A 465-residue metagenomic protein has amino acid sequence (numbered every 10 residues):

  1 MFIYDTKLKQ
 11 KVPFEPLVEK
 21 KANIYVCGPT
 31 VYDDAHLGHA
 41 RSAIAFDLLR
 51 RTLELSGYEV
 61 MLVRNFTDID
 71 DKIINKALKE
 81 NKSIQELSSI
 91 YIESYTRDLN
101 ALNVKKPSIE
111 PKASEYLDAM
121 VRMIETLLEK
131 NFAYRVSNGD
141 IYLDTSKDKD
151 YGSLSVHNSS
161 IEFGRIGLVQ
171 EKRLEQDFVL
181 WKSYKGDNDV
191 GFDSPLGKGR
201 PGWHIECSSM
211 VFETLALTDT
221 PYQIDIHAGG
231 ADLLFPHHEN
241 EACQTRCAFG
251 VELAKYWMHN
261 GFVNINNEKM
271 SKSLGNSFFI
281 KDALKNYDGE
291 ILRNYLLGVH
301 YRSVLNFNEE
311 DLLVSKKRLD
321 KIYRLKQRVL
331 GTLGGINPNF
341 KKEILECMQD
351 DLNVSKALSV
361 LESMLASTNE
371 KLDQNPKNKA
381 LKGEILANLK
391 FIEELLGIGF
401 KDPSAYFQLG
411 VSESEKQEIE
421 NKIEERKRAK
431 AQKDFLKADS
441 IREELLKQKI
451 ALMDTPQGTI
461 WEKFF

Functional and structural regions predicted by a protein language model:
M1-Y32, D47, D118-T332: Alpha-helical recognition segments enriched in aromatics with Gly/Pro capping that present substrate-recognition
L8-P13, L17-N103, D454-W461: N-terminal, positively charged nucleic-acid-binding surface of large information/translation enzymes
Y58, F132, I450: Short phosphate-binding/catalytic loops that engage adenosine nucleotides
F66-D70, I92-Y95, K105-M120, N138-K147: Short, glycine/charge-rich beta-strand/loop segments that flank catalytic centers and engage negatively charged groups
L78-I84, S108-S114, G230: The substrate-binding groove and active-site-proximal loops of carbohydrate-active enzymes, especially glycoside
Y95, N100-K106, I124, L128-A133: Active-site pocket-lining segments that scaffold enzyme catalytic pockets across diverse folds
K269-K272, N276-F465: Structural preference for alpha-helix termini/caps and helix-kink/transition segments
